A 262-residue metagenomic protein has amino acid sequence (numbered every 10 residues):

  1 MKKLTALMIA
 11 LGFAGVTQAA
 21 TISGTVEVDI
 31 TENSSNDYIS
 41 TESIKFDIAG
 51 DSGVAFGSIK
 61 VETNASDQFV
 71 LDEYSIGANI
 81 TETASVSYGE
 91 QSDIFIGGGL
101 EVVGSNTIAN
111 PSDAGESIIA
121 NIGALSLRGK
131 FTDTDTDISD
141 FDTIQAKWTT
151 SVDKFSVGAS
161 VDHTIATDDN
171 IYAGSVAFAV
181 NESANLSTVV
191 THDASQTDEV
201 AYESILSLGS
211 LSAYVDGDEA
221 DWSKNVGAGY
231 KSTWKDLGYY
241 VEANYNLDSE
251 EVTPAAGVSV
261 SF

Functional and structural regions predicted by a protein language model:
M1-I22: Gram-negative bacterial Sec-dependent N-terminal signal peptides
T21-V28, I39-T134, D140, T149: Outer membrane beta-barrel
I22, G53-S58, E82-V86, G123-G129 (+4 more regions): Repeated loop/turn-to-beta-strand initiation elements of outer-membrane beta-barrel proteins
V26-I30, I59-T63, Y88-E90, L127-D133 (+6 more regions): Transmembrane beta-barrel strands of outer-membrane/channel proteins
E32-Y38, T63-N64, I76, N106-I108 (+7 more regions): Outer-membrane beta-barrel proteins
N36-I44, Q68-Y74, N110-E116, G123 (+5 more regions): Residues that define the transmembrane beta-barrel architecture of outer-membrane proteins
A124, D137-N225: Detector for outer-membrane/organellar transmembrane beta-barrel domains, recognizing the amphipathic beta-strand
T150, V176, S204, A228 (+2 more regions): Outer-membrane beta-barrel "beta-signal"
